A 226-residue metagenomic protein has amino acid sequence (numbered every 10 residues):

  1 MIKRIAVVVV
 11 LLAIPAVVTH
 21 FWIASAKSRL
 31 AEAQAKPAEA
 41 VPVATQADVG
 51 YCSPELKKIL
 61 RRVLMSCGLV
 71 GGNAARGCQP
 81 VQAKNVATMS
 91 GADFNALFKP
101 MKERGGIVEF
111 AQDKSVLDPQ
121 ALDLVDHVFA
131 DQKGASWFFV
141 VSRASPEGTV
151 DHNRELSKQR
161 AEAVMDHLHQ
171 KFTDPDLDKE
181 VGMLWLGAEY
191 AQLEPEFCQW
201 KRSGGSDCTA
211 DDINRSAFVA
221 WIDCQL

Functional and structural regions predicted by a protein language model:
M1: Short Cys/His-rich zinc-binding micro-motifs
R4-W137, S216-A217, W221-L226: Periplasmic peptidoglycan-binding/tethering modules of Gram-negative envelope proteins
A13-I14, S142, Q170: Contiguous hydrophobic segments
Q112, S142, W185: A cross-domain feature marking catalytic cores of carbohydrate-active enzymes and several ubiquitous metabolic/repair
W137-A144: Glycine- and acidic-rich phosphate- and metal-coordinating loops
S145-C224: Periplasmic OmpA-like peptidoglycan-binding domain that tethers envelope proteins to the cell wall
